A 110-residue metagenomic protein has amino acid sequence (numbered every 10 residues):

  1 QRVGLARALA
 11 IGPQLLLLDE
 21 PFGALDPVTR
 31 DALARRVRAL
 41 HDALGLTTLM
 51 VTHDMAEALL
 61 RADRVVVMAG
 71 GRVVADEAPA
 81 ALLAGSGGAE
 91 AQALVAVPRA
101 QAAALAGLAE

Functional and structural regions predicted by a protein language model:
I11: Conserved signature/switch motifs of ABC ATPase nucleotide-binding domains
L16-D19: Catalytic Walker B motif of ABC-type/P-loop ATPase nucleotide-binding domains
R30-L44: Helical segment within the ABC ATPase nucleotide-binding domain
G45-V51: Conserved H-loop
A58-L60: A short, surface-exposed alpha-helical micro-motif characterized by mixed small hydrophobic and charged/polar residues
D76-E77: ABC ATPase "signature
A84-E110: C-terminal boundary and immediately downstream tail of ABC-type ATPase nucleotide-binding domains
